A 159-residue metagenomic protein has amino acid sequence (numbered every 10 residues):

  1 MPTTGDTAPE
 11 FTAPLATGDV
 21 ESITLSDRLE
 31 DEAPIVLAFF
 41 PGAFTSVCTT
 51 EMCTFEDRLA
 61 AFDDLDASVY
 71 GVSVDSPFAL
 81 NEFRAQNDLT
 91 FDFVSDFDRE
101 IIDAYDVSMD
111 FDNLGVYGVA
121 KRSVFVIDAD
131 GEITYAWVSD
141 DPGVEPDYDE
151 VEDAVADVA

Functional and structural regions predicted by a protein language model:
M1-A159: Chalcogenol-based redox active-site neighborhoods
